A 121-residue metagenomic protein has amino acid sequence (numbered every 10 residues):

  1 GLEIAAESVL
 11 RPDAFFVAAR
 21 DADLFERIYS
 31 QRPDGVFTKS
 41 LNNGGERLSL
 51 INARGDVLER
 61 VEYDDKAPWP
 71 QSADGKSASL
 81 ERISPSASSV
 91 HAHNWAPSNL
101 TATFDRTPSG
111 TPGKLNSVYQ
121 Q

Functional and structural regions predicted by a protein language model:
G1-Q120: Activation on beta-sandwich/Ig-like modules and their edge loops
